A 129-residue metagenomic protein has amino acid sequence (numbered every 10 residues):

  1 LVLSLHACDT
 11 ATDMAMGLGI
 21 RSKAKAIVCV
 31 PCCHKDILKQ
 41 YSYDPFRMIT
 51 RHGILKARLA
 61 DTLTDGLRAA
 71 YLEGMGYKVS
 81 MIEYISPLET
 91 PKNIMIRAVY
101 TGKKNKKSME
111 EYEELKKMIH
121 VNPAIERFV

Functional and structural regions predicted by a protein language model:
L1-V129: Class I S-adenosyl-L-methionine
